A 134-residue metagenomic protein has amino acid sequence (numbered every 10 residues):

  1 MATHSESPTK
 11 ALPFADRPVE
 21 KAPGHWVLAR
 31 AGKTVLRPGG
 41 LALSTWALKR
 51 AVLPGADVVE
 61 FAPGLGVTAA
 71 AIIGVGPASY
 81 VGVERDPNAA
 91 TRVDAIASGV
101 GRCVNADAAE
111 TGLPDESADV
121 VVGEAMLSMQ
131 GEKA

Functional and structural regions predicted by a protein language model:
M1-V27: N-terminal, positively charged/glycine-rich alpha-helical extensions of SAM-dependent methyltransferases
G24-G39: Class I SAM-dependent methyltransferase Rossmann-like catalytic core, especially the SAM/SAH-binding loop
R37-P54: Conserved alpha-helix/loop element of class I SAM-dependent methyltransferases that forms part of the SAM/SAH-binding
G55-G64: Conserved class I S-adenosyl-L-methionine
L65-T111: Class I SAM-dependent methyltransferase SAM/SAH-binding core
A109-V120: A short acidic, Gly/Pro-enriched loop at the edge of an enzyme's catalytic core that lines a small-molecule cofactor
G123-M126: A short beta-strand submotif of the Rossmann-like class I SAM-dependent methyltransferase core that lines
Q130-A134: A short, conserved alpha-helix within the catalytic core of class I
